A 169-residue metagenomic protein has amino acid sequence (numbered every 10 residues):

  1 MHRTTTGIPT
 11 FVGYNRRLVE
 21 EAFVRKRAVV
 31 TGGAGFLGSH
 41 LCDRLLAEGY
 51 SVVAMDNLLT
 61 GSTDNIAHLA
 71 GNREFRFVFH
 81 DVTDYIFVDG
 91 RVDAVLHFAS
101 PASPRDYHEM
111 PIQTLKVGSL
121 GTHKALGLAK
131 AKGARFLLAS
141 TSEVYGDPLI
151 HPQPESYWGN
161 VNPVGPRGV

Functional and structural regions predicted by a protein language model:
R3, G7-V169: N-terminal Rossmann-like NAD(P)+-binding domain of SDR-like oxidoreductases, especially those catalyzing
